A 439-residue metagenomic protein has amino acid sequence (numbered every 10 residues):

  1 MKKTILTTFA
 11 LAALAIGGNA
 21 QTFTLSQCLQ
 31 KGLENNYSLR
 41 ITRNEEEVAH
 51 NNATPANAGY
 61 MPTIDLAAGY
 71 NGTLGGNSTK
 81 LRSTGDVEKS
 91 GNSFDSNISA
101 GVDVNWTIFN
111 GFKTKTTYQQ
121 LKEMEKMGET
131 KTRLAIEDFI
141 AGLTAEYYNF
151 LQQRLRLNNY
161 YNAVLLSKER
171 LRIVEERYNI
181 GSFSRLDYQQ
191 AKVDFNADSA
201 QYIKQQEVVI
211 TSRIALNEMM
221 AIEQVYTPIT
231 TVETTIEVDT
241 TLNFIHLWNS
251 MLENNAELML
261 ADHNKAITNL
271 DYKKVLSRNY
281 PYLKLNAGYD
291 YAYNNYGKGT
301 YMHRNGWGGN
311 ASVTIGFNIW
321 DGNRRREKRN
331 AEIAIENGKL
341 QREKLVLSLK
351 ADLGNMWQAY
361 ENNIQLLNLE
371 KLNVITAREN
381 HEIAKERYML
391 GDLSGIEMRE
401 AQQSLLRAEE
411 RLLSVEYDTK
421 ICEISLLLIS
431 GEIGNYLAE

Functional and structural regions predicted by a protein language model:
M1-L29, L33-N36, A438: Bacterial Sec-dependent N-terminal signal peptides
K3, N51, D138-S250, M356-A359 (+2 more regions): Periplasmic alpha-helical coiled-coil/stalk elements that build and connect Gram-negative outer-membrane
A20-G69, G75, E223-A266, V346 (+3 more regions): Bacterial Sec-pathway N-terminal export signals of envelope proteins
Q21-N149, L283, A287, G322-R324: Short flexible linkers and secondary-structure junctions
R40-N44, N57-A58, F94, I108-I136 (+6 more regions): Sec/SRP-type N-terminal targeting helices
A67-W106, T231-T241, K273, N286-I319 (+1 more regions): Small/polar, glycine/serine/threonine/aspartate-rich low-complexity segments that form flexible
Y178-S182, Y388-D392, I429: A short glycine-centered flexible hinge/capping loop motif at secondary-structure junctions
R411-E439: Acidic, low-complexity, intrinsically disordered peripheral segments
